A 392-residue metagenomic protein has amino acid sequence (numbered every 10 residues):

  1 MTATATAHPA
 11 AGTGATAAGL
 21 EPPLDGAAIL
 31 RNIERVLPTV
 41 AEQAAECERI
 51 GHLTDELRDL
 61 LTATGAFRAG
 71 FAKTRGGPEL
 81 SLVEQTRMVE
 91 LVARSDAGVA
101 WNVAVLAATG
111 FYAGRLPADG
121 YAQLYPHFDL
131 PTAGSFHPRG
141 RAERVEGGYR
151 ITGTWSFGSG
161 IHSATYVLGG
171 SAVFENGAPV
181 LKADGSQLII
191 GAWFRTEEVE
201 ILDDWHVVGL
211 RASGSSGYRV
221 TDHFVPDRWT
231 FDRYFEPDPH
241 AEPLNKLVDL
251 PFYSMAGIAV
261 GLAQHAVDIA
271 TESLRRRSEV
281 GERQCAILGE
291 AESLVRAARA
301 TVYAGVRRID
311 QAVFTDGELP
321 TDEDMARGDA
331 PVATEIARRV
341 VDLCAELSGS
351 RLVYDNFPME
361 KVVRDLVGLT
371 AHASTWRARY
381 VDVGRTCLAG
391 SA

Functional and structural regions predicted by a protein language model:
M1-D25, A378-A392: Intrinsic disorder at enzyme termini
E34, G261, G289-R296, R327 (+2 more regions): Generic structural signal for well-ordered, non-transmembrane alpha-helical segments in soluble/cytosolic regions
A41, A45-R49, A297-V332, D342-V353: C-terminal helix-coil-helix/basic helical segment that borders enzyme active sites and/or dimer interfaces and provides
L53-A63, F67-A164, P179-S186: Glycine-rich flavin
R150-D222: FAD-binding subdomain of flavoenzyme oxidoreductases
V207-R296: Glycine-rich beta->alpha junctions and the first turn(s) of the following alpha-helix
R339-E346, R377-V381: Short segments within alpha-helical structural elements
S350-A392: Glycine-rich phosphate/cofactor-binding loops in nucleotide/flavin-utilizing enzymes
